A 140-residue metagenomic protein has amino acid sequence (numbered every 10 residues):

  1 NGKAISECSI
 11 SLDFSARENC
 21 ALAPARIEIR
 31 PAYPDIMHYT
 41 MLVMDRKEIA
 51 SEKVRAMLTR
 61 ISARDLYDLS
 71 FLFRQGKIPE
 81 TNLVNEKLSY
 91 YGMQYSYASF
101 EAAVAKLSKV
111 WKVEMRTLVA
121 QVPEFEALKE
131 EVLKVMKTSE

Functional and structural regions predicted by a protein language model:
N1-E140: Structured mid-to-C-terminal alpha-helical surface segments
